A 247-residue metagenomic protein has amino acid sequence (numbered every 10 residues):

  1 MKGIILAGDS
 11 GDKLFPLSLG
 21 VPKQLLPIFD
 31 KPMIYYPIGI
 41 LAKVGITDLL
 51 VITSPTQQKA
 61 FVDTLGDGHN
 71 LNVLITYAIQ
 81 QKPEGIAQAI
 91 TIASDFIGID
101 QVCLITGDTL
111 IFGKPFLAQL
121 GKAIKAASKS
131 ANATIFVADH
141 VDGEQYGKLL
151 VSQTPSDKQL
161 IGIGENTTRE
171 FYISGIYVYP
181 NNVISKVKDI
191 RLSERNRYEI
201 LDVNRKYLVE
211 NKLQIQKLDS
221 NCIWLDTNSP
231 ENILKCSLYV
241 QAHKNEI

Functional and structural regions predicted by a protein language model:
M1, E170-I247: Conserved alpha/beta core of the MobA/IspD/sugar-nucleotide pyrophosphorylase nucleotidyltransferase superfamily
K2-I5, K13-L19, L26-P27, K31-T106 (+3 more regions): Conserved N-terminal catalytic core of the sugar/cofactor nucleotidyltransferase
G66-N72, A126, V151-T154, K206-L208: Short, conserved catalytic or adaptor-binding loops enriched in Gly and charged residues
L71-I75, A131, N211: A short helix-to-beta-strand connector/capping loop
I75-Y77, L160, I215: Generic structural signal for residues in well-ordered beta-strands
A78-Q80, F136, Q216-L218: Conserved beta-strand termini and adjacent loop/short-helix elements that scaffold enzyme active sites in alpha/beta
P83-I86, D142-E144, I223-W224: A short acidic, often aromatic-flanked loop/helix-cap motif at beta-alpha or helix-coil junctions that lines enzyme
G113-E194, K212: Conserved core of the sugar-phosphate nucleotidyltransferase
